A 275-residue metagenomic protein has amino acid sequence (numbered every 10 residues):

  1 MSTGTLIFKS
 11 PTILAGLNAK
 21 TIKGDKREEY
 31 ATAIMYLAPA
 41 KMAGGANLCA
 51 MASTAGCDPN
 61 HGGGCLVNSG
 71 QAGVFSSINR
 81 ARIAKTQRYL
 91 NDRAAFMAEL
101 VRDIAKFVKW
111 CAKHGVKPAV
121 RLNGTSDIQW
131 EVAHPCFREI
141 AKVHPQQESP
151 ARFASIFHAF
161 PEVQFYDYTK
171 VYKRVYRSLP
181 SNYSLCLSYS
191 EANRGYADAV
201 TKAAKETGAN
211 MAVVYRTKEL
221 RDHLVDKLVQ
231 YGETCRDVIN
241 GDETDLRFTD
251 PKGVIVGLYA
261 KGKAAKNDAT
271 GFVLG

Functional and structural regions predicted by a protein language model:
M1-G275: Class I S-adenosyl-L-methionine
